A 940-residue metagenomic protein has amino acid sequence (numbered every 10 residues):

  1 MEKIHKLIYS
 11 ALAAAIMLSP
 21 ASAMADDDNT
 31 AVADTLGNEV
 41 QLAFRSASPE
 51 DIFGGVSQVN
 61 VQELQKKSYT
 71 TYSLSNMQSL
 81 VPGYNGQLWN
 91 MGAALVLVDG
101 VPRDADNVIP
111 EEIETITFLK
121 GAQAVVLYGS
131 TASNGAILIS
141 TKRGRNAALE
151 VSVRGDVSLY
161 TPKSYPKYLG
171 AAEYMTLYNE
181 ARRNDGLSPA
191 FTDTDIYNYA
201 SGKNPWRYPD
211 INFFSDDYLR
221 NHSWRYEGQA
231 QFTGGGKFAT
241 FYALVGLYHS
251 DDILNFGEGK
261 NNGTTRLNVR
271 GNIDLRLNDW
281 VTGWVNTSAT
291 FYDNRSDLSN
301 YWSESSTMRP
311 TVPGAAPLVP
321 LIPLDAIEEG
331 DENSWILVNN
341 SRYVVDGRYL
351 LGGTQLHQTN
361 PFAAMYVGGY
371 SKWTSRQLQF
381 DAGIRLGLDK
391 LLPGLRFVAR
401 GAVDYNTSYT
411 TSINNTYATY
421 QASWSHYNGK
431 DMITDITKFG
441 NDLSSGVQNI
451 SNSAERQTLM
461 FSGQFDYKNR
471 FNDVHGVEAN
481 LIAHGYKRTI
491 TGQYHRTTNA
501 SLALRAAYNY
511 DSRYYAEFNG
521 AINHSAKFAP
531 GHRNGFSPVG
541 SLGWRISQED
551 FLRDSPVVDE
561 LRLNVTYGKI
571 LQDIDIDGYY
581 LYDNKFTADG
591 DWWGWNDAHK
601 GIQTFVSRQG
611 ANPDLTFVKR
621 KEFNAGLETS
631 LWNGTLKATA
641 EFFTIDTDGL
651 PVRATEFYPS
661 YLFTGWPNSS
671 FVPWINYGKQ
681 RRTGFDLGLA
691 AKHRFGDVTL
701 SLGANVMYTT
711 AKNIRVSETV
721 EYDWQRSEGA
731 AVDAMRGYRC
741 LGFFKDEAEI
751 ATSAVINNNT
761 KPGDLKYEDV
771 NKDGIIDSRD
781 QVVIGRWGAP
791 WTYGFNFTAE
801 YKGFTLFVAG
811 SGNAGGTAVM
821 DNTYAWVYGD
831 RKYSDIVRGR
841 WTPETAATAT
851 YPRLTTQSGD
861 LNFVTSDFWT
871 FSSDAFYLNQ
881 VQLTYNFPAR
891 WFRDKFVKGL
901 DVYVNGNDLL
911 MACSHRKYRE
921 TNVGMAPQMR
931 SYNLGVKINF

Functional and structural regions predicted by a protein language model:
E2-V40, F44-A94, V101-E111, T117 (+7 more regions): Membrane-proximal, glycine/serine-rich, low-complexity loop/turn segments characteristic of large bacterial
V96, V770, A799: Short aromatic-centered micro-motifs
G100, L119-K120, T131-G135, H222-W224 (+8 more regions): Short, glycine/acidic-rich beta->alpha junctions
G100-P102, Q123, G135-I139, R225-Q229 (+6 more regions): Short alpha-helical segments and helix-capping/turn motifs at coil-helix boundaries
S152-R207, S299-N300, E304-M308, W666-N668 (+1 more regions): Conserved small-residue
N272-V281, T287-F291, D325-D346, L351-N414 (+3 more regions): Extracellular/periplasmic, surface-exposed regions of secreted and cell-surface proteins
A363, H426, N757-P762, N813-V902 (+1 more regions): Extracytoplasmic gating/loop element in the C-terminal half of outer-membrane beta-barrel translocons and assembly
F671-R681, V720-Y738, R779, V783-T798 (+3 more regions): C-terminal extracellular loops and terminal segments of Gram-negative outer membrane beta-barrel proteins
